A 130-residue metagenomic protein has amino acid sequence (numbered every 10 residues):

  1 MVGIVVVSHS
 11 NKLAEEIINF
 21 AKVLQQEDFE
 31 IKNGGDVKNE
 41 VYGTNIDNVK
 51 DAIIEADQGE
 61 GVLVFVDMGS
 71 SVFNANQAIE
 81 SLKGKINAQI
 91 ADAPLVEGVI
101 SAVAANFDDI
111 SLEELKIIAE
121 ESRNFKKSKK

Functional and structural regions predicted by a protein language model:
V2-K130: N-terminal loops that bind phosphate or other acidic moieties and the adjacent beta-alpha structural core
